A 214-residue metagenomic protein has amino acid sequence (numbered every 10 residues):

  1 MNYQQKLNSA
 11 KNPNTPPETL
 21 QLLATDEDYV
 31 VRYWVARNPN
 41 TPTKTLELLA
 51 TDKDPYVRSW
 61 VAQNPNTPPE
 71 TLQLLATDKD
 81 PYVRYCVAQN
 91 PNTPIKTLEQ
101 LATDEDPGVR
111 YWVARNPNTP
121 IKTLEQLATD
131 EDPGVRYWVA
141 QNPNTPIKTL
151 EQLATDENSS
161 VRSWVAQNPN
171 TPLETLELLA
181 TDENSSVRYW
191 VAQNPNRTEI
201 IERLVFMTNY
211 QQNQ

Functional and structural regions predicted by a protein language model:
M1-Q214: Alpha-helical scaffold segments
